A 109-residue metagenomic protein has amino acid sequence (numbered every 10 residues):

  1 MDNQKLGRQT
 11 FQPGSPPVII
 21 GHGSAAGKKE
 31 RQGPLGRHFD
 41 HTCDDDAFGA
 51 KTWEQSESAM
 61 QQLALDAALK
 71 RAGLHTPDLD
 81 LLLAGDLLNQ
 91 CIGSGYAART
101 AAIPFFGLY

Functional and structural regions predicted by a protein language model:
M1-F106: Conserved "HGTGT" condensation-loop signature of ketosynthase/thiolase-family condensing enzymes that catalyze
